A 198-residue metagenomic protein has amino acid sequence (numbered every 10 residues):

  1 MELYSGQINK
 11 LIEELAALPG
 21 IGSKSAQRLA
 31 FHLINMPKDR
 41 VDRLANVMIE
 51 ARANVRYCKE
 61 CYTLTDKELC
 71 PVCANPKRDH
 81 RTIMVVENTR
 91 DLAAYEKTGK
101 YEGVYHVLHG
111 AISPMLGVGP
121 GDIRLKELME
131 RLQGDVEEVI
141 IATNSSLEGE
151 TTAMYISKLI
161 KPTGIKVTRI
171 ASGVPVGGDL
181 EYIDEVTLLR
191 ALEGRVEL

Functional and structural regions predicted by a protein language model:
E2-I8, A17, Q27-L92: Cys/His-rich Zn2+-binding cysteine-cluster or related metal-binding knuckle/ribbon modules and their
N9-E13, Q27-F31, D42, N46 (+7 more regions): Solvent-exposed alpha-helical segments within well-ordered globular domains of core cellular machineries
E14, L18, M36, A51-N54 (+9 more regions): Conserved, well-folded catalytic cores of nucleic-acid-processing and energy-transducing macromolecular machines
A26, N75-T143: Extended interfacial segments that mediate partner engagement and assembly in macromolecular machines
R28, R43, R56, E68 (+7 more regions): Residue-level signal for pocket-adjacent positions within structured domains
V41, G117-V118, G149: Alpha-helix N-cap/helix-start motif
E102, M129-L198: Long C-terminal interaction/binding lobes of large macromolecular proteins
